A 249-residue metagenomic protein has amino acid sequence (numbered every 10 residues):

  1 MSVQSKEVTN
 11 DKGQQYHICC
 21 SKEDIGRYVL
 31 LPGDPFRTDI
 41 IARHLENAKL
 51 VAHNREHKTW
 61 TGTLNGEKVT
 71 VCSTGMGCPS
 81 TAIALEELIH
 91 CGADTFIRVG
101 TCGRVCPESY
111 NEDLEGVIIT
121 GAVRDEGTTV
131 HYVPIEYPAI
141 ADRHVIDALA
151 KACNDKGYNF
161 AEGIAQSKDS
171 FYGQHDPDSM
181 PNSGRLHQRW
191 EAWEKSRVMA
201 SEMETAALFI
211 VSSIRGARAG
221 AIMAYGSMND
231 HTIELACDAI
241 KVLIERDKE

Functional and structural regions predicted by a protein language model:
M1-A148: Metabolite-binding pocket within alpha/beta catalytic cores that recognizes anionic/polar moieties
A48-H53, K156-I164, I222, L243-E249: Flexible, glycine/charged-enriched surface loops at secondary-structure junctions
H90, N182, I214, I222 (+1 more regions): Expand to "…catalyze enediolate/carbanion chemistry for C-C bond making/breaking, isomerization, decarboxylation
V99, R215-S227: Glycine-rich phosphate/pyrophosphate-binding loops and their adjacent beta-strand/loop elements at enzyme active sites
E136-K195: Active-site rim beta-loop-alpha module in soluble metabolic enzymes
A139-I140, N154, A207, D247-E249: A generic structural signal for tightly packed, nonpolar segments enriched in small/aliphatic residues
H187-G220: A C-terminal functional module that forms or caps the active site or interfaces directly with catalytic machinery
S227-E249: His/Asp/Glu-rich mid-to-C-terminal helical/loop segments that flank catalytic regions of hydrolases
